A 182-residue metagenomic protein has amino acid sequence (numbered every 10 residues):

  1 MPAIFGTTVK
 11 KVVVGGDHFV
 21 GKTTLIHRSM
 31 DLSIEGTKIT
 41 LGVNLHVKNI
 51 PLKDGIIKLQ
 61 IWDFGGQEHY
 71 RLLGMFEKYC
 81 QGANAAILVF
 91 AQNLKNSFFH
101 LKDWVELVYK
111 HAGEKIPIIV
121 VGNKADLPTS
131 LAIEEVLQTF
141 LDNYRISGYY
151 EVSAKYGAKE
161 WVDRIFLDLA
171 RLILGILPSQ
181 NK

Functional and structural regions predicted by a protein language model:
M1-K182: TRAFAC-class small GTPase G-domain
